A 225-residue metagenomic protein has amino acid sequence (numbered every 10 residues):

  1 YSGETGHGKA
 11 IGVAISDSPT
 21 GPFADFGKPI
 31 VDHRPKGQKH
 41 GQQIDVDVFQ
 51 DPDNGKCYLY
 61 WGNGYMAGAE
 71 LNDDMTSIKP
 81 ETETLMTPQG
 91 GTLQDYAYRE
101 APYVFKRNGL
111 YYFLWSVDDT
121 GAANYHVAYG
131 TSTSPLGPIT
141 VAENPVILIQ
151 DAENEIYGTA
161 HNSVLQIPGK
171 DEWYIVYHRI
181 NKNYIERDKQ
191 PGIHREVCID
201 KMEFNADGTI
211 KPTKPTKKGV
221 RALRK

Functional and structural regions predicted by a protein language model:
Y1-K225: Carbohydrate-active catalytic/glycan-binding domains of CAZyme proteins, especially the secreted or lumenal ectodomains
